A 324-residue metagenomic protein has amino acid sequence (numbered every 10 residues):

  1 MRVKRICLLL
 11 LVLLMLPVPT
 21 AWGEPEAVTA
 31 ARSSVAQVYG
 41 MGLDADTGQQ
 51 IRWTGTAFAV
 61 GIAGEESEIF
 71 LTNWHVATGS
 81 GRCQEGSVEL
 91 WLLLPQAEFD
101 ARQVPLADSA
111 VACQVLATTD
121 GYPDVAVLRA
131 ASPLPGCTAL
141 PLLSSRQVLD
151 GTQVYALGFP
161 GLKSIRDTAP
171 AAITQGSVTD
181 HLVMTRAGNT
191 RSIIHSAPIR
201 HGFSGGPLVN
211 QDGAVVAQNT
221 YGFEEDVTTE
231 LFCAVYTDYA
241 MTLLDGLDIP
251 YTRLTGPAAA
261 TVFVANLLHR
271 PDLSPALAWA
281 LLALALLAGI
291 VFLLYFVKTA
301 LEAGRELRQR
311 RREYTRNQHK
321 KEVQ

Functional and structural regions predicted by a protein language model:
L9-P17: Bacterial N-terminal signal peptides
E24-A27, F58-G61, S80-R82, Q114-T118 (+1 more regions): Active-site substrate-binding loop(s) of clan PA
E26-V28, S87, P160-K163, Q218-L284 (+2 more regions): C-terminal cap/linker of serine protease catalytic domains
G42-N73, L231: A conserved glycine-rich beta-strand in the N-terminal activation segment of trypsin-fold
F58, G64, P198-N219: Catalytic nucleophile loop of clan PA
G64-D120: Catalytic-histidine neighborhood of serine endopeptidases, predominantly the chymotrypsin-like S1/PA family
T138-R191, I199-H201, Y221-E230: Flexible, gly/ser-rich surface segments that form the specificity/activation loops bordering the active-site cleft
E302-Q324: Cytoplasmic C-terminal tails of single-pass
